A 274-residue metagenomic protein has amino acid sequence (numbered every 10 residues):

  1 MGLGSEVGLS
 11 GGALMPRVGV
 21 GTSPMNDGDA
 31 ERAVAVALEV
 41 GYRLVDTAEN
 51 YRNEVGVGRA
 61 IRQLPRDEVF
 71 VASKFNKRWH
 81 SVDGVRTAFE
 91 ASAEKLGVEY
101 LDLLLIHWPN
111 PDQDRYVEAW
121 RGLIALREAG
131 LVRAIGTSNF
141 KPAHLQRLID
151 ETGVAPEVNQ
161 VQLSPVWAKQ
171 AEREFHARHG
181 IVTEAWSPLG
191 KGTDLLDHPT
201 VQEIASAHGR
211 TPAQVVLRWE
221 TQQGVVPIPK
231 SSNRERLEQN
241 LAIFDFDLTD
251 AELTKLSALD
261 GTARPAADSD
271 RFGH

Functional and structural regions predicted by a protein language model:
M1-V69, G122, R271-G273: N-terminal binding-site loop/beta-alpha segment at the start of enzyme catalytic domains that lines or forms
L3, P109-H274: Beta/alpha (TIM)-barrel catalytic core signal, keyed to glycine-rich beta->alpha loops juxtaposed to Asp/Glu that bind
L9-S10, L38, G58-E68, E90-E99 (+3 more regions): Acidic (Asp/Glu)-rich catalytic clusters
M25-G28, T47-G56, R78-D83, P111-D114 (+2 more regions): Acidic-and-aromatic substrate-binding clefts and catalytic sites of carbohydrate-active enzymes
M25-L38, S81-L96, A143-Q146, W167-A168: Short, acidic/polar
Y42, V98-L101, V132, P156: A structural motif
S73-K74: Short, structured active-site "lid" loops
R78-R121: Glycine/small-residue-rich loop that forms an oxyanion/phosphate-binding "nest" at active or ligand-binding sites
